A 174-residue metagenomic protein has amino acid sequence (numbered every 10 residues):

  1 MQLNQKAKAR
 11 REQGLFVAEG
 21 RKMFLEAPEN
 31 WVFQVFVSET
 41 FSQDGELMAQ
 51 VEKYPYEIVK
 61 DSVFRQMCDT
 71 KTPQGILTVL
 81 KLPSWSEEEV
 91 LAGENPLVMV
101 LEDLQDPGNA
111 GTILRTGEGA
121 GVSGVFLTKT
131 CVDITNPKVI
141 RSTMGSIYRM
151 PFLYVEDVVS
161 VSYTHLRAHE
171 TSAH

Functional and structural regions predicted by a protein language model:
M1-K71: N-terminal positively charged helical leader segments and presequences
F16, E102-D103, T128-K129, M150-L153: Glycine- and other small-residue-rich loops at beta-strand/loop junctions that grip anionic moieties
G20, Q105-T112: Amphipathic alpha-helical repeat scaffolds
D44-L47, N136-I147: Active-site-proximal loop->helix
E57-V59, P151-E156: Short acidic-hydrophobic, aromatic-tinged amphipathic segments that line or gate anion-handling sites
Q66-Q105: Hydrophobic alpha-helical segments and helix pairs
T112, F126-P137: Short glycine/proline-centered loop/turn elements that form peptide/ligand docking sites
T164-A173: Conserved small/polar residues in nucleotide/adenosyl-binding loops
